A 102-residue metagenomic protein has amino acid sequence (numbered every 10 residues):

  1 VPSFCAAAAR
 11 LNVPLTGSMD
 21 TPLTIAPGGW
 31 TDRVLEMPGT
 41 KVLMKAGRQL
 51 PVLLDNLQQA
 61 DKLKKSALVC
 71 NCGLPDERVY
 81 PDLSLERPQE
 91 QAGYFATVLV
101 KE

Functional and structural regions predicted by a protein language model:
V1-M37: Class I SAM-dependent methyltransferase SAM-binding "motif I" and its flanking Rossmann-like core
M37-E102: A contiguous loop/helix-start segment that scaffolds small-molecule binding in enzyme catalytic cores
